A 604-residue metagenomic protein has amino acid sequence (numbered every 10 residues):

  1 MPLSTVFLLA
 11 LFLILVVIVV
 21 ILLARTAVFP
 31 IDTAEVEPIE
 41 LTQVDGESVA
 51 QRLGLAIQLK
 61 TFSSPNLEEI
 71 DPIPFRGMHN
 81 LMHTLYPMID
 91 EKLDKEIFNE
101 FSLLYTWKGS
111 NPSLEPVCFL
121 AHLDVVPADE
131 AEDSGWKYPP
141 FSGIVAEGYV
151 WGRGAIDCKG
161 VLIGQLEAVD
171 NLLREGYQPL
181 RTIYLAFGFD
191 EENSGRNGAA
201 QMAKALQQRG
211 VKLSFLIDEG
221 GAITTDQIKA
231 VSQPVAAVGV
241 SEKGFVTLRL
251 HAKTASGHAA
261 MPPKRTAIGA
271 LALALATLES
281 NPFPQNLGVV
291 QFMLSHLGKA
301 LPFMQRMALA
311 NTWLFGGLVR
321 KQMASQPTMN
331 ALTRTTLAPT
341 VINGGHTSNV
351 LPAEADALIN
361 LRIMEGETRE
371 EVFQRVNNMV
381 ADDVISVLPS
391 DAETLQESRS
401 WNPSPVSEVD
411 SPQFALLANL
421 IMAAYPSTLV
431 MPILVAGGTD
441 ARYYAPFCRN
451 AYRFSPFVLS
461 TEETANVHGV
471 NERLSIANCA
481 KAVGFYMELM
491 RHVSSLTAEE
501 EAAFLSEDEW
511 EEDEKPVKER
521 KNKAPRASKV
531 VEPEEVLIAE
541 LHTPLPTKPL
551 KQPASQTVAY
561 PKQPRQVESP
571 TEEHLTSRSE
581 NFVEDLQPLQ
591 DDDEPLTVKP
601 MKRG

Functional and structural regions predicted by a protein language model:
P2-G46, Q51, G221-S241, F245-M487 (+3 more regions): Metal-dependent amide/peptide-bond hydrolase catalytic core, centered on the "pita-bread" metallohydrolase fold
L8, F12-R153, R174-L180: Acidic/His- and Gly-rich active-site-bordering loop/insert found across diverse amide/peptide-bond hydrolases
P116-V117, S214-F215, A451: Structural motif
Y149-V150, G154-A237, D513: Acidic/histidine-rich catalytic neighborhood of metal-dependent amide-processing enzymes
L166, S506, E511, S569 (+1 more regions): Intrinsically disordered, low-complexity serine/threonine-rich segments that act as phosphorylation-prone tracts
V536-H542, L550-G604: Long, low-complexity, intrinsically disordered segments
